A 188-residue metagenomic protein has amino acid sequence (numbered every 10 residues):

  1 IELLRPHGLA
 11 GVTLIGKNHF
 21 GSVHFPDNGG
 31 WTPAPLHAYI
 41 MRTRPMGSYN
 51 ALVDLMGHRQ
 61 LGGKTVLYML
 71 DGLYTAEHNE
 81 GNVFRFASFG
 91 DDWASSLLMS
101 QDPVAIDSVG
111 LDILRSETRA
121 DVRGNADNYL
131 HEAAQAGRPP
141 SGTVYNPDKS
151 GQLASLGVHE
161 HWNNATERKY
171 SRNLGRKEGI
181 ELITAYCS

Functional and structural regions predicted by a protein language model:
I1-S188: Extended, low-polarity segments enriched in aliphatic/aromatic residues
